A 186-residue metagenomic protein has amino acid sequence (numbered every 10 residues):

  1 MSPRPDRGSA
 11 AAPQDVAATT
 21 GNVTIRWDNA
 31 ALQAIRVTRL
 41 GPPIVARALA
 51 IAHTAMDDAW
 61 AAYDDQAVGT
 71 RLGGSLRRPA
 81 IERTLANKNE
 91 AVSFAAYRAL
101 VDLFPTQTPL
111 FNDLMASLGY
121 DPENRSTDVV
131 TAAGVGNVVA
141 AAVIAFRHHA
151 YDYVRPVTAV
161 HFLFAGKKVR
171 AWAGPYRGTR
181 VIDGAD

Functional and structural regions predicted by a protein language model:
M1-P5: N-terminal Sec signal peptide cleavage junction
G8-D186: Acidic/polar surface patches and capping/hinge elements
